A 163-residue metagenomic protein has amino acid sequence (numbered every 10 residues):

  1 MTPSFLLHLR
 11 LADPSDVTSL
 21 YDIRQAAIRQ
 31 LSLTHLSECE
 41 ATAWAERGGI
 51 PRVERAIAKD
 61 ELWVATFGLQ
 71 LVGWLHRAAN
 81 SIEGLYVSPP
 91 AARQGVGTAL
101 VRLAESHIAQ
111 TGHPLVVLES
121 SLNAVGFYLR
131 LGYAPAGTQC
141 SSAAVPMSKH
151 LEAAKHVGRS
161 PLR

Functional and structural regions predicted by a protein language model:
F5, G112-V125, L131-R163: C-terminal "cap" of GNAT-fold acetyltransferases
H8-D22: A short beta-loop-alpha structural element at the N-terminal edge of CoA-dependent acyl/N-acetyltransferase catalytic
Q25-P51: Conserved GNAT-fold acetyl-CoA-binding loop/helix
K59-G73: Conserved beta-hairpin
G73-N80: A conserved beta-strand-loop-helix scaffold within acyl/acetyltransferase catalytic domains
I82-R93: A short, internal acetyl-CoA/4′-phosphopantetheine-binding micro-motif in the GNAT/acyltransferase core
A91, G95-L103: Conserved acetyl-CoA pyrophosphate-binding loop and the N-cap/start of the following alpha-helix in GNAT-like
